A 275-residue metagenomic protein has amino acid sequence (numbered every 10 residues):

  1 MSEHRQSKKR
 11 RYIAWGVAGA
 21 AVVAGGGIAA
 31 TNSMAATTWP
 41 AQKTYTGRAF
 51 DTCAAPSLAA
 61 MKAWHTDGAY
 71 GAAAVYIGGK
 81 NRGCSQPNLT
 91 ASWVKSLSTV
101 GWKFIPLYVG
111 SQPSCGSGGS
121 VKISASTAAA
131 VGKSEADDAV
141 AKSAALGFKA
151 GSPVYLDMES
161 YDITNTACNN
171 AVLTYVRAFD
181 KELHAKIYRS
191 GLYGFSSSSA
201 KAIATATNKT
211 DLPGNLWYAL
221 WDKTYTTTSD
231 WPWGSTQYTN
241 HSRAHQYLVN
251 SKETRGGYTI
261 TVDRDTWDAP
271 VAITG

Functional and structural regions predicted by a protein language model:
Q6-S7, R11-W15, G25-K43: C-terminal region of N-terminal signal peptides and the immediate post-cleavage residues of exported proteins
T38-C53, M61, D67, K209-G275: Functionally critical loop-and-helix segments that line ligand-binding/catalytic clefts of soluble enzyme domains
W39-G68, V75-L173, R177: Substrate-binding cleft of extracellular glycoside hydrolase catalytic domains
T127-E135, L173-H184, G191, N208-W231: Acidic, His- and aromatic-enriched active-site or binding-groove loops in soluble protein domains that engage sugars
L183-A202: Aromatic-lined carbohydrate-recognition surfaces of secreted/lumenal glycan-active proteins
K201-K209: Distinct, well-ordered alpha-helical segments
